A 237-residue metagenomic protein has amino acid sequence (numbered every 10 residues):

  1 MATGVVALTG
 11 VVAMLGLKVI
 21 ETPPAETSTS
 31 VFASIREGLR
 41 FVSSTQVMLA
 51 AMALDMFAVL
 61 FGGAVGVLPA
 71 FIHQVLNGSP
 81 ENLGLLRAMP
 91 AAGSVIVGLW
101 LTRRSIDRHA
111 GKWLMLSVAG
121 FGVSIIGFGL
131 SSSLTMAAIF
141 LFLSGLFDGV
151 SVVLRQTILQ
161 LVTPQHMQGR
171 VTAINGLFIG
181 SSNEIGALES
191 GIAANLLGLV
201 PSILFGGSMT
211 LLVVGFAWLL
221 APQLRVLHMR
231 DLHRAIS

Functional and structural regions predicted by a protein language model:
M1, V6-A7, A51, F57-L60: Extended hydrophobic secondary-structure segments
M1-S30: Cytosol/matrix-facing ends of alpha-helical transmembrane segments
G4-V12, F32-R36, V42-S43, L68-S237: C-terminal transmembrane bundle of multi-pass solute transporters/carriers
V19-A53, I236-S237: Juxtamembrane intracellular "pre-TM" segments in multi-pass secondary transporters
E21, M48, G66, L224-R225: Charged, solvent-exposed alpha-helical segments that act as regulatory interaction surfaces
P23-T27, L60, A92, S181: A general boundary/transition motif marking the beginning of the first structured unit of a protein
A53-L54, G62, A173, V226: Phosphate-coordinating loops and pocket residues in cytosolic domains that bind phosphorylated ligands
L54-V65, N183: Conserved extracellular-gate-facing transmembrane-helix segments in secondary transporters
